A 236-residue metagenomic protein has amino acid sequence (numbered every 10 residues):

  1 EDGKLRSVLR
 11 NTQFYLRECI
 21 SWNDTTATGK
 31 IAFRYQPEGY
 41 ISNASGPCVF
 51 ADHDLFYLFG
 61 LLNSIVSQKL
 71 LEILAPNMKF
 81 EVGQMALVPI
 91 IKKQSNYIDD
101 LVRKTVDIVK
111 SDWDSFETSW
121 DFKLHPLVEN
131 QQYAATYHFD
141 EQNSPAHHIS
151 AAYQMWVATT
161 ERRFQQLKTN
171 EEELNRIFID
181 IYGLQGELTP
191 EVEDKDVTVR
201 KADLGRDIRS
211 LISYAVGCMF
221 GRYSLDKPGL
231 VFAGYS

Functional and structural regions predicted by a protein language model:
E1-S236: S-adenosyl-L-methionine
